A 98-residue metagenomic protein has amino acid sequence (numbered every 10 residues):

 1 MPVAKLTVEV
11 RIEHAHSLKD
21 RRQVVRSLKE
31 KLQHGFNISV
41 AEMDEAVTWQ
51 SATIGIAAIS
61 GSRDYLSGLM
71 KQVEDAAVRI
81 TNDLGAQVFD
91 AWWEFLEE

Functional and structural regions predicted by a protein language model:
M1-K5, W49-S51: A general secondary-structure signal for short beta-strands and their flanking turns/coil in non-transmembrane regions
A4-V10, G55-I56: Active-site-flanking beta-strand signature of metal-NTP-handling nucleotidyl enzymes and homologous cyclase-like
V10-H14, H34, A58-S60: Beta-strand elements of well-folded, non-transmembrane domains
R21: C-terminal binding/interaction regions
S27-E30, H34, F89-D90: Positively charged, small/polar-rich N-terminal and surface patches that mediate targeting and assembly and bind
F36-N37, E42-D44, F95-E98: Mature extracytoplasmic or otherwise solvent-exposed domains
A41-S62: Short, charge-patterned binding micro-sites
G61-E98: C-terminal structural segments of small proteins and small subunits
